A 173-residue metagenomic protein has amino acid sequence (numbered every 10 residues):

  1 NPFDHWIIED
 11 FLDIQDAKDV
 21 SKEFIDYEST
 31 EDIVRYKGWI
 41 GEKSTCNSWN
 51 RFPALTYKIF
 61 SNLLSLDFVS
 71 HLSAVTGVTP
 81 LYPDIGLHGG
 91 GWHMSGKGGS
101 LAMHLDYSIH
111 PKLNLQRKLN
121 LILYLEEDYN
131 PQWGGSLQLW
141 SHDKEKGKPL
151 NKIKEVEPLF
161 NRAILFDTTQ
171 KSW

Functional and structural regions predicted by a protein language model:
N1-T76: Non-heme Fe(II)/2-oxoglutarate
N50-S172: Catalytic core of non-heme Fe(II) oxygenases with the double-stranded beta-helix
